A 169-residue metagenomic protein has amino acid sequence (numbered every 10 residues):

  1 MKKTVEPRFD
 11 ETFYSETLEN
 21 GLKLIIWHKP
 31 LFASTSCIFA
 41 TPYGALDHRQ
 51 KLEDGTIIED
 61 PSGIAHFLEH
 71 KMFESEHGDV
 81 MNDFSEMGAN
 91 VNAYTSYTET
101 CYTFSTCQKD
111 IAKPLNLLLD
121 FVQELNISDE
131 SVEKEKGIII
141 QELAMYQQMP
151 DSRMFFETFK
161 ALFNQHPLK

Functional and structural regions predicted by a protein language model:
M1-V80: His/Glu-rich zincin catalytic helix
E76-K169: Acidic/histidine-enriched segments that form metal/cofactor-coordinating and catalytic pocket/exosite environments
